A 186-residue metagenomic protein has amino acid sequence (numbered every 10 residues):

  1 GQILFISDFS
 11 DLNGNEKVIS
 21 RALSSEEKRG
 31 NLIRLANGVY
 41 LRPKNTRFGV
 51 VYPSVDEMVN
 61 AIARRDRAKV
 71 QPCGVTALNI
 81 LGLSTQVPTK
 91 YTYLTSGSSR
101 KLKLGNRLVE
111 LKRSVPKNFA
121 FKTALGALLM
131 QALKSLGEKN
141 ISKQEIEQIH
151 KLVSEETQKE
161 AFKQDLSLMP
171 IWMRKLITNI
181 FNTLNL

Functional and structural regions predicted by a protein language model:
G1, D56-R65, T85-S99, L125-M130 (+1 more regions): A short, terminal or domain-edge coil/loop segment
G1-I62: Short beta-edge/loop segments at beta->alpha junctions of small alpha/beta modules that act as binding/recognition
I19, C73-G74, L125: Amphipathic alpha-helical interface surfaces
L35-G38, D66-L104: Short gly/ser-rich loop at a beta-strand->alpha-helix junction or flexible surface loop bordering the NTP-binding
V51, I62-K69, C73, F121: Alpha-helix N-cap/loop-to-helix boundary motif
K103-R113: A short, charged helix-loop
S114-L186: Hydrophobic alpha-helical interaction segments
